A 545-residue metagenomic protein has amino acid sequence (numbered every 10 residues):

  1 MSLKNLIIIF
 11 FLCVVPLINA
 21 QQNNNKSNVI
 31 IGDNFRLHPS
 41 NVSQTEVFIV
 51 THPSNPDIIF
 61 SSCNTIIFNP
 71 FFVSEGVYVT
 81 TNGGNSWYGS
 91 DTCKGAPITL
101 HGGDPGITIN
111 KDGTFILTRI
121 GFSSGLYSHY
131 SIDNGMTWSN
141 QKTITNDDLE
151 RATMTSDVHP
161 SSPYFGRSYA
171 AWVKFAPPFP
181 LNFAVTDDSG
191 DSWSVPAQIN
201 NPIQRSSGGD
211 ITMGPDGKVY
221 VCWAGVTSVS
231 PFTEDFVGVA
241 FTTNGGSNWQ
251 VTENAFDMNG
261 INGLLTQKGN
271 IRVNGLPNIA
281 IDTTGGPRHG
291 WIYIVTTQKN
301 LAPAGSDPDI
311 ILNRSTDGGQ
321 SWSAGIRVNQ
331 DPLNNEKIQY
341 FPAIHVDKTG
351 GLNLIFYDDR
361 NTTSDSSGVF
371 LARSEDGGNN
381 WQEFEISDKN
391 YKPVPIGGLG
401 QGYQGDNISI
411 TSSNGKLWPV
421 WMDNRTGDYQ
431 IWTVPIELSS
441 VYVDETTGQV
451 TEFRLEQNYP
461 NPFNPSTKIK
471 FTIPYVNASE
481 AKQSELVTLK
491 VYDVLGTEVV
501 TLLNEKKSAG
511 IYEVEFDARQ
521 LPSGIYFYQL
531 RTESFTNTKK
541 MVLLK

Functional and structural regions predicted by a protein language model:
M1, I9, N19, T447-Y459 (+1 more regions): C-terminal outer-membrane/trafficking sorting elements
N5, N28, N34, N313 (+3 more regions): Asparagine-centered polar/low-complexity signal
N5-V15: Sec-dependent N-terminal signal peptides
V14-V15, S62, F471: Alpha-helical transmembrane segments and their juxtamembrane interfaces
V15, P53-P56, P460, A478: Short, proline-centered helix/strand-breaking motifs
Q21-S440: Extracellular, repeat-based ectodomains that mediate carbohydrate processing or recognition
E437-Q449: Low-complexity, Pro/Thr/Ser/Gly/Ala-rich linker/spacer regions in secreted, extracellular modular proteins
